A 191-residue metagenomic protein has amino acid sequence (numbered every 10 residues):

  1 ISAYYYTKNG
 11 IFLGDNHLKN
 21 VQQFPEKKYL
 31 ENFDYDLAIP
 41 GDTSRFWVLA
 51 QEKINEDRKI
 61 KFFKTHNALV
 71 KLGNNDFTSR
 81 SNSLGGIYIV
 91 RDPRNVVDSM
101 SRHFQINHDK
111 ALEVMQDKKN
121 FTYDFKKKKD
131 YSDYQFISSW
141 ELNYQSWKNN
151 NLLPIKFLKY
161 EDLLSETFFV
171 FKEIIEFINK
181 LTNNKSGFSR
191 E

Functional and structural regions predicted by a protein language model:
I1-L158: PAPS-dependent sulfotransferase catalytic domain
N151-F177: Phosphate-binding beta-loop-alpha motif at adenosine-nucleotide cofactor sites
N183-N184: Inter-helical turn/loop segments and adjacent helix faces that build the functional surface of alpha-helical bundle
R190-E191: PAPS-dependent sulfotransferase catalytic core
